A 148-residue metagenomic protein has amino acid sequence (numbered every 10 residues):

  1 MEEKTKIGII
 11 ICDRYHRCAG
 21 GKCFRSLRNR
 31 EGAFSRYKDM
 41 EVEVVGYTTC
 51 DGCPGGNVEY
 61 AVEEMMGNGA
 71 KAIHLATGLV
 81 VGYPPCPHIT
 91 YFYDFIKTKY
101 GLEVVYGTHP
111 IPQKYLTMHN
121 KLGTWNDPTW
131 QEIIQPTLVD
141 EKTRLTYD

Functional and structural regions predicted by a protein language model:
M1-M65, P85-H88, L102, P110 (+3 more regions): Conserved mixed alpha/beta catalytic, RNA-binding, or beta-rich assembly cores of soluble enzyme, regulatory
E59-D94: Mid-chain, well-packed structural core segment of small domains
T77-V81, T108-Q113: Short beta-alpha junction loops
I96-E103: Alpha-helix-loop-beta-strand connector modules within alpha/beta enzyme cores
